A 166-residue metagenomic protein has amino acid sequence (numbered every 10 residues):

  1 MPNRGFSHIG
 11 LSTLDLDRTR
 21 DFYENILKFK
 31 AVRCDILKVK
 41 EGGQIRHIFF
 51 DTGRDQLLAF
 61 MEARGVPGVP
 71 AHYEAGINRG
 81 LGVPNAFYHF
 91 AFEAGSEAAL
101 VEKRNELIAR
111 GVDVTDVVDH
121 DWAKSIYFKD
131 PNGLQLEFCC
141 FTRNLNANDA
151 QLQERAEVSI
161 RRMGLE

Functional and structural regions predicted by a protein language model:
M1-R18, G43, F87-F92, N144-E166: N-terminal beta-strand motif that seeds the catalytic metal site of vicinal oxygen chelate
N3, I26, P84, A109-G111: Alpha-helix termination/capping residues and helix-transition junctions
G5-L14, F49-T52, A71-E106, K124-K129: Vicinal oxygen chelate
S12-A63: Core segments of cupin and vicinal oxygen chelate
K38-V39, L81, D116-V117: Short Gly/Pro-enriched turn/cap motifs at secondary-structure boundaries
E62-G65, F141: Acetyl-CoA-dependent GNAT
V69-E74, A147-D149: A short, polar/proline- and glycine-enriched secondary-structure boundary/capping micro-motif
V101-E166: Vicinal oxygen chelate
